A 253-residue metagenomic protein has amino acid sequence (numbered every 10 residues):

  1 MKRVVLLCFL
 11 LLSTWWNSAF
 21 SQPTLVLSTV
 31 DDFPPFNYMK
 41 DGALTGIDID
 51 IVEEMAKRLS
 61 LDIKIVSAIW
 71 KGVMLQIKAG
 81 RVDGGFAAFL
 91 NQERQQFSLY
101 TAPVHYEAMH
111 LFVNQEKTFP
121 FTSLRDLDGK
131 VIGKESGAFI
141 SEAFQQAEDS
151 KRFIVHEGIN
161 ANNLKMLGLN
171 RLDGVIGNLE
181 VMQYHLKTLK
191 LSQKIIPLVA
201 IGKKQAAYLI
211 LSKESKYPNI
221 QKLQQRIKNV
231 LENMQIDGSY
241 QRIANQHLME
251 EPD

Functional and structural regions predicted by a protein language model:
S21-F89, Q96, D237, Q246-E250: Extracytoplasmic small-molecule ligand-binding "clamshell" domains of the periplasmic binding protein/Venus flytrap
L25-D31, N37, L124-A138, E232: Short loop->beta-strand "edge-of-pocket" segments that line small-molecule binding or catalytic clefts across diverse
V30-D31, Y106-H110, L191-K228, E250-D253: Periplasmic-binding protein-like
D50-R58, R125, A138, I210-Q246: Extended ligand-binding regions for polar small-molecule ligands
D62, F139-G158, Q193-K194, K228-D253: Ligand-binding clefts/hinges and TM-proximal coupling segments of bilobed small-molecule sensing domains
K64-L75, V155-L169, V181: Short helix-initiation/N-cap motifs at beta->coil->alpha
G72-L75, A87-Q96, A143, D173-K194 (+1 more regions): A ligand-binding cleft/hinge motif common to bilobed small-molecule-binding domains
N114-I132, Q221-Q224: Flexible hinge/capping segments at coil-to-helix
